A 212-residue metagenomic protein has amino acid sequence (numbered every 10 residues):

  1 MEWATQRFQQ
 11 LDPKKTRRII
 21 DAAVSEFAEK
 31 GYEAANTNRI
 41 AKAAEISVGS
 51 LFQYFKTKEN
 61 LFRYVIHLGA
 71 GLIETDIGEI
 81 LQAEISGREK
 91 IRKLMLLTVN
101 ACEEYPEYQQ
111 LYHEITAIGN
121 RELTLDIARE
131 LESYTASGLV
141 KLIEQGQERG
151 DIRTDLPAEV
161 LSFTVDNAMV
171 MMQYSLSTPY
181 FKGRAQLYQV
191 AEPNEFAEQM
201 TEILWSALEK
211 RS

Functional and structural regions predicted by a protein language model:
M1-K14, S25, S212: N-terminal intrinsically disordered/low-complexity leader segments
M1-W3, N100, S133, S137 (+2 more regions): C-terminal peripheral helix-coil segments that are non-catalytic and often amphipathic
E2, R18, E26-N60, Y64: Helix-turn-helix
K15-A23, I40, V65-G69, I73 (+1 more regions): Generic hydrophobic, amphipathic alpha-helix propensity
A22-E26, A101: Short amphipathic alpha-helical elements of helix-turn-helix/winged-helix folds
G71-E74, G78-E79, E104, E122-D151 (+2 more regions): Amphipathic alpha-helical packing segments from all-alpha helical-bundle domains
G78-E107, A158-V165, N194-A197: Hydrophobic alpha-helical connector segments
E103-L123, Y174-G183: Amphipathic alpha-helical segments used for helix-helix packing
